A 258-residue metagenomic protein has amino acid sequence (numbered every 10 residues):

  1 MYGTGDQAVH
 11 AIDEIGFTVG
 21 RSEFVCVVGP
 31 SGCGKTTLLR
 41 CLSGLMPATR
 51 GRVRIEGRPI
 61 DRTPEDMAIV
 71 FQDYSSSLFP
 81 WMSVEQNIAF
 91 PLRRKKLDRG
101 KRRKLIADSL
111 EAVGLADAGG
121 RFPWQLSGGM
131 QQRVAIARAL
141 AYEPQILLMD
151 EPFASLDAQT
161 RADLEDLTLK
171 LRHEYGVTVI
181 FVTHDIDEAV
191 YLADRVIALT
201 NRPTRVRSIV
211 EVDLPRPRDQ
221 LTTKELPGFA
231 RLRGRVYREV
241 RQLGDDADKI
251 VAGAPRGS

Functional and structural regions predicted by a protein language model:
V28-P30: The feature captures the beta-strand-to-loop junction immediately N-terminal to the Walker
S43: Helix-to-loop junction immediately C-terminal to a conserved catalytic motif
G51-T63: Conserved ABC transporter NBD signature motif
W81-A89: Short coil-to-helix segment of the ABC ATPase nucleotide-binding domain corresponding to the Q-loop/switch region
R93, G100-A118, K170: Conserved ABC ATPase "signature" region
R121-W124, Y142: Conserved signature/switch motifs of ABC ATPase nucleotide-binding domains
I136: Hydrophobic anchor residue at the start of the ABC signature
L147-D150: Catalytic Walker B motif of ABC-type/P-loop ATPase nucleotide-binding domains
